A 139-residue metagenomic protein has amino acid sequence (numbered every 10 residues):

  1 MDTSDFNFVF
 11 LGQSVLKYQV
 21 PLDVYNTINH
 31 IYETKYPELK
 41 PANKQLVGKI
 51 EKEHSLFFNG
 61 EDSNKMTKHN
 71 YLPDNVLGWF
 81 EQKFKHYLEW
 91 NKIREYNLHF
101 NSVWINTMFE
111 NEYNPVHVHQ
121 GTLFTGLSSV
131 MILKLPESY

Functional and structural regions predicted by a protein language model:
M1-E95, N111-N114: Non-heme Fe(II)/2-oxoglutarate
F100-S102: Hydrophobic residues on conserved beta-strands that form the core of alpha/beta folds
W104-Y139: Catalytic core of non-heme Fe(II) oxygenases with the double-stranded beta-helix
